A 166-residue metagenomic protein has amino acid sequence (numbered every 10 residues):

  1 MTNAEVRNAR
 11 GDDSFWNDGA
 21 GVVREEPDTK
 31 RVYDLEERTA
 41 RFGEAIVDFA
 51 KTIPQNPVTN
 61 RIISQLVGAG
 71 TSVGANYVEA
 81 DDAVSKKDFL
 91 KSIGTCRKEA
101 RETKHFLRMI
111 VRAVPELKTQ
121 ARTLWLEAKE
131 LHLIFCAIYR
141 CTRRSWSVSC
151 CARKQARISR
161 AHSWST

Functional and structural regions predicted by a protein language model:
M1-T166: Amphipathic alpha-helical assembly/interaction segments
